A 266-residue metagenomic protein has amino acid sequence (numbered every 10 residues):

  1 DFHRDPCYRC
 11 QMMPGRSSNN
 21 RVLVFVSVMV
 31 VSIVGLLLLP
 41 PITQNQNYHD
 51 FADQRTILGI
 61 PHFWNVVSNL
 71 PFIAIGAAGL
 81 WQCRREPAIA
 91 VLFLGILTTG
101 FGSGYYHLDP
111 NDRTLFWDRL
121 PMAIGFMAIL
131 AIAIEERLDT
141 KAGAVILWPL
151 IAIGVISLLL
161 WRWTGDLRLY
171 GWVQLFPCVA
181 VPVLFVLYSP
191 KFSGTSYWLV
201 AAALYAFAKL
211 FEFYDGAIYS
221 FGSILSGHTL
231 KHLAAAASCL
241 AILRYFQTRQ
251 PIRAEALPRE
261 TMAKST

Functional and structural regions predicted by a protein language model:
F2-H3: Short hydrophobic targeting helices and cationic amphipathic motifs that mediate membrane/organellar targeting
Y8-R9: Short, positively charged and aromatic/hydrophobic N-terminal segments
P14-L147, G154-L159, W163, F192-E260: Early transmembrane hairpin module of multi-pass membrane proteins
I129, L147, I151-V155, G171-V181: Non-catalytic alpha-helical scaffold/packing segments enriched in small hydrophobic residues
L159-F192: Active-site rim beta-loop-alpha module in soluble metabolic enzymes
